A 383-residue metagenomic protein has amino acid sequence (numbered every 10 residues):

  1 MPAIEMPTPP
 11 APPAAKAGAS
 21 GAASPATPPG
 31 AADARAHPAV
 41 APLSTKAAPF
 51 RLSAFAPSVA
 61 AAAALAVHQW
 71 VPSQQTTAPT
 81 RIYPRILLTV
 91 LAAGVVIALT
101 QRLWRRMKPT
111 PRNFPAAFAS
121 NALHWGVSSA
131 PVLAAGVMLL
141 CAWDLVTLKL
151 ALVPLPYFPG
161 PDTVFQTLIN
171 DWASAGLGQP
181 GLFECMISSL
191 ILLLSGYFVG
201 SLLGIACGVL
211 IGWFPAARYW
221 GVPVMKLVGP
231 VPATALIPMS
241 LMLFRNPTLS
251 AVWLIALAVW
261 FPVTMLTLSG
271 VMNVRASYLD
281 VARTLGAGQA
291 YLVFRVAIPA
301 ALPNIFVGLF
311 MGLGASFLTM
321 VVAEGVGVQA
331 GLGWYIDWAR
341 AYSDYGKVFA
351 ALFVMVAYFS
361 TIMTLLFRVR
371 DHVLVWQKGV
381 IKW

Functional and structural regions predicted by a protein language model:
M1, A36-A122, A130: Transmembrane alpha-helices
V71-I82, A119-N121, W125, K149-F198: Periplasmic/extracellular loop-to-transmembrane helix junction in inner-membrane transport proteins
V96-K108, M272, V307, F349-W383: C-terminal transmembrane helix and the adjacent membrane-cytosol boundary/short C-terminal tail of inner/organellar
S195-M225: Transmembrane-helix boundary motif in ABC transporter permease subunits
W220, P262-L309, L332, I336: Short cytoplasmic-facing helical segments at TM-TM junctions of multi-pass membrane proteins
M225-W260, S269-G270: Generic hydrophobic transmembrane alpha-helix motif, especially the helices
M242, G270-V271, L318-Y358, L374-W383: Glycine-rich helix-loop "coupling/hinge" segments at transmembrane-helix boundaries in multipass transporters
W253, L257, A290-A323, A350 (+2 more regions): Transmembrane alpha-helices
